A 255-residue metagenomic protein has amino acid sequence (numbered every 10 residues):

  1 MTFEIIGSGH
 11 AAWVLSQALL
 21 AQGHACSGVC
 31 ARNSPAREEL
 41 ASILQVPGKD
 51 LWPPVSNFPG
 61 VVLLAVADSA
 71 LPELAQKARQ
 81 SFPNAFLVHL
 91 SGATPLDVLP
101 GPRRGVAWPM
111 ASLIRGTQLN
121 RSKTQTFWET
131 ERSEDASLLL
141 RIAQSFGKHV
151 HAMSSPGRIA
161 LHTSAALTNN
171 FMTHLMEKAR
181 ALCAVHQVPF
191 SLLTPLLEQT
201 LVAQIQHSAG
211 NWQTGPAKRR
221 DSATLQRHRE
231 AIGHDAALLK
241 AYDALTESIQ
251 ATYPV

Functional and structural regions predicted by a protein language model:
M1-F3, V62, W128: Conserved hydrophobic helix-helix packing surfaces used for dimerization/oligomerization
M1-P53: NAD(P)+-binding Rossmann beta1-loop-alpha1 motif at the extreme N-terminus of oxidoreductases
C30, S34, E38-L119: Rossmann-like NAD(P)(H) cofactor-binding subdomain of soluble oxidoreductases
H89-H162: Rossmann-fold dinucleotide-binding core
L161-N170, T214: A short glycine-threonine-serine/GTX helix/turn-capping micro-motif
F171-H186: N-terminal glycine-rich phosphate-binding loop for ADP-containing cofactors
F190-T200: Small-residue-rich helix-loop
E198-V255: Interdomain hinge/lid region at the active-site interface of Rossmann-like NAD(P)-dependent oxidoreductases
